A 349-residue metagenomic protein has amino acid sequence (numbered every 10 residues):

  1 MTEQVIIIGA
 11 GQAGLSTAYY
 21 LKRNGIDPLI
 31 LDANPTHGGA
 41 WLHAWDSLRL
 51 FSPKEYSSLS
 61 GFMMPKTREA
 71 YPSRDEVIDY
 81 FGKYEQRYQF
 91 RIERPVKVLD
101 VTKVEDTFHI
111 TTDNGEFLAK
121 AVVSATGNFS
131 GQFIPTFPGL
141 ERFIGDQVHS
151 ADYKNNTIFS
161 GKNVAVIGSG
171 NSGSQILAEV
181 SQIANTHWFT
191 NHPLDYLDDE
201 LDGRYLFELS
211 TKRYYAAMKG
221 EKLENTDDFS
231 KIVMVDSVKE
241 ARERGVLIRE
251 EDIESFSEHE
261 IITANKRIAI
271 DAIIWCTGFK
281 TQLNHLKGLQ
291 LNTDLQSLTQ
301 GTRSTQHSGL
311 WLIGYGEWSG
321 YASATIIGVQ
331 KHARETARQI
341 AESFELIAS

Functional and structural regions predicted by a protein language model:
T2-A10, L15-N34, G38-A40, E69-N171 (+1 more regions): Flavin (primarily FAD) cofactor-binding/catalytic cores of flavoenzymes
T36-A44, L48-G61: Redox-cofactor-proximal catalytic regions of oxidoreductases
L59-M63, G314-G316: A short small-residue
M63-E69: A short acidic, helix-capping loop that chelates divalent metal ions and anchors anionic groups
